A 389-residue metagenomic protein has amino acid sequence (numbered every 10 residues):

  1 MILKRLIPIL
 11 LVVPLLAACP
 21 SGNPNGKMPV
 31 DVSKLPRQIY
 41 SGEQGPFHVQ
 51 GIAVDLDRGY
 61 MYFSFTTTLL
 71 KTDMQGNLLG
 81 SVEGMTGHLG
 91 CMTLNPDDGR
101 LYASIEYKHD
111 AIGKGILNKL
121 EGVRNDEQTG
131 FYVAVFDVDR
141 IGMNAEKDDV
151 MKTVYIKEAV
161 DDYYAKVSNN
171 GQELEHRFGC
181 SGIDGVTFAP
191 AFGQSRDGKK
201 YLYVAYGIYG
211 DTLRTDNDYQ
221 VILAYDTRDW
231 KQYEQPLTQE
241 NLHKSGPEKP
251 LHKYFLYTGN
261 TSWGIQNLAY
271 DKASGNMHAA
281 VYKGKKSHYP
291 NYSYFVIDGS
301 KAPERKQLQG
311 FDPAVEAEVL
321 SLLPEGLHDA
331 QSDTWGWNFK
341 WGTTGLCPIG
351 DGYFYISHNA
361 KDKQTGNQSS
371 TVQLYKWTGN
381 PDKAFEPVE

Functional and structural regions predicted by a protein language model:
L15-A18: C-terminal motif of bacterial Sec signal peptides marking the signal peptidase cleavage site
P29-G42, D139-D184, D226-S262, R305-K340: Surface-exposed loop and turn segments in beta-propeller and other repeat-based domains that flank or scaffold
R37-T68, D184, A191: Beta-strand-rich domains and repeat architectures in extracellular enzymes and scaffolds, especially beta-propellers
P46-A53, T86-N95, D161-N169, E173 (+3 more regions): Repeated scaffold domains used in trafficking and secretory/extracellular systems, primarily beta-propellers
V54-R58, L94-D98, P190-G198, D271-S274 (+1 more regions): Residue-level detector of Asp-centered blade-edge/turn motifs that repeat once per structural unit in beta-propeller
T68, Y107-I112, I208-T212, K283-S287 (+1 more regions): Short glycine/acidic-enriched loop and turn motifs that connect beta-strands
M74-D126: Blade-loop segments of beta-propeller domains
I116-N144, T215-E234, T238, Y289-V315 (+1 more regions): Beta-propeller blade signature
